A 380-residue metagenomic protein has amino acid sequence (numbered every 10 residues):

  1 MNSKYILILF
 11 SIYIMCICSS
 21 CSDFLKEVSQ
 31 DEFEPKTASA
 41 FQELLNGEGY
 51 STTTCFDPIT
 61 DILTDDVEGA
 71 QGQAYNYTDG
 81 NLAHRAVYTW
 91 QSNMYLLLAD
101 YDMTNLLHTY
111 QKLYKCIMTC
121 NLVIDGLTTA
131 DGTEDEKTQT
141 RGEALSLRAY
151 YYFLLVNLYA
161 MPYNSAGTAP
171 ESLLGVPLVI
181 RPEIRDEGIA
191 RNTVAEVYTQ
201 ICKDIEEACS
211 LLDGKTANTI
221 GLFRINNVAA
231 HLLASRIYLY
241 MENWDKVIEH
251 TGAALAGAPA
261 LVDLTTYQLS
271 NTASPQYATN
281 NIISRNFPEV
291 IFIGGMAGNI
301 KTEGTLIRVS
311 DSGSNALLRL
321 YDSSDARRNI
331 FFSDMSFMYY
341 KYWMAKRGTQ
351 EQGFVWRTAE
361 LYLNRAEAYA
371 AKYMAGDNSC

Functional and structural regions predicted by a protein language model:
M1-I8: Bacterial N-terminal signal peptides that target proteins for export
L9-C18: Bacterial N-terminal signal peptides
C21-Q71: Membrane-proximal, proline-rich intrinsically disordered regions
T54-G69, Q91, R224, E242 (+2 more regions): Hydrophobic-face positions in mid-chain alpha helices that act as interaction patches
R85-Y159, N192, E207-A217, G348-T358 (+2 more regions): Conserved, well-structured interaction surfaces
I117-C120, Y198, I205, T251 (+2 more regions): Inward-facing hydrophobic residues that define packing positions of alpha-helical scaffold repeats
L158-T199: Short coil/linker segments at helix-helix boundaries
Y198, W244, A375-N378: TPR-repeat structural position
